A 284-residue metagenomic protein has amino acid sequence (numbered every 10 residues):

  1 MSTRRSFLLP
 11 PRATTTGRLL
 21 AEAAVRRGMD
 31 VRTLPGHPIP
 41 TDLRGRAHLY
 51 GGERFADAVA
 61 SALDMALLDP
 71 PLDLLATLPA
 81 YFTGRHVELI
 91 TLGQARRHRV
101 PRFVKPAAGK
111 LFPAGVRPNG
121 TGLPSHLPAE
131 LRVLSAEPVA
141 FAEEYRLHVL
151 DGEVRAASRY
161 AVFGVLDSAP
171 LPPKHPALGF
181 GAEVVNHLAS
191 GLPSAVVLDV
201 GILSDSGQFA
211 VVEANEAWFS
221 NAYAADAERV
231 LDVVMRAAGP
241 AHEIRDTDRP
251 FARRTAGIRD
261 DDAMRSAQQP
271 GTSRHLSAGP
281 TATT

Functional and structural regions predicted by a protein language model:
M1-S2, T284: Initiator methionine at the very start of the polypeptide chain
S2-H187: Active-site nucleotide/adenylate-binding loops and adjacent lid/helix of ATP-dependent enzymes
A136, L198, V212: Active-site flanking residues adjacent to catalytic metal/cofactor-binding acidic residues
L147, V200, A214: A residue-level signal for conserved active-site and pocket-lining positions in enzyme catalytic cores
A161-F209, V230-V233, A237-A238, H242 (+1 more regions): A long amphipathic alpha-helix within ATP-dependent nucleotide-binding catalytic cores
S204-T284: C-terminal active-site "lid" helix and adjoining low-complexity regulatory extension at the edge of ATP-using catalytic
